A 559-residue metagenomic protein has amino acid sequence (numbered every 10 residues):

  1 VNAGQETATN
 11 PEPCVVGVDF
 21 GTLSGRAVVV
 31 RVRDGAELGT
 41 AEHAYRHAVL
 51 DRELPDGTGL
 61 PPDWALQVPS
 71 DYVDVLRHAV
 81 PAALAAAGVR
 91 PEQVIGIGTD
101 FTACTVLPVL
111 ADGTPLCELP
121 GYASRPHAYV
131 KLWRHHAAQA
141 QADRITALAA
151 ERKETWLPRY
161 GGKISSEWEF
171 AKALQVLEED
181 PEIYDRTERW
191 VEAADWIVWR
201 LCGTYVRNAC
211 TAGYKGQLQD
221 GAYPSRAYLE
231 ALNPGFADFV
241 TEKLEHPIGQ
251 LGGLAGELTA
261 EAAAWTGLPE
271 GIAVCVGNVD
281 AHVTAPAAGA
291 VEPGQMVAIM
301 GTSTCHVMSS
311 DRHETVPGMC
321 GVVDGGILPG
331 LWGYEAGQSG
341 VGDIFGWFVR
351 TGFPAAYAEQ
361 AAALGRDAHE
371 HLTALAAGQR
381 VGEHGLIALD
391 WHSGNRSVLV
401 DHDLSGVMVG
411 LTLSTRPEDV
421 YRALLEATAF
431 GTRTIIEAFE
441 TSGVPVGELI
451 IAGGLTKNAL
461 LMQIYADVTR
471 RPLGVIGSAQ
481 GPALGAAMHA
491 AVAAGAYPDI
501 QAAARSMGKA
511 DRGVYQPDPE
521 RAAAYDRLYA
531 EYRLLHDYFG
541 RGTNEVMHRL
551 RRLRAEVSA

Functional and structural regions predicted by a protein language model:
N2-P11, T259-L268, N278-Q295: Conserved phosphate-binding catalytic cores of ATP/NTP-utilizing and phosphoryl-transfer enzymes
N2-R52, I95-T146, E151, E182 (+7 more regions): Glycine/Thr-rich phosphate-binding loops that ligate phosphate moieties of nucleotide and other phosphorylated ligands
F20-T22, T146, A150-N278, L389-R396 (+2 more regions): Gly/Ser/Thr-rich active-site cleft segment
R26, G39, A85-G88, I95 (+2 more regions): Conserved phosphate-binding loops in N-terminal lobes of ATP-dependent enzymes of the actin/Hsp70/sugar-kinase
E42-V89, L132: N-terminal phosphate-binding loop and adjacent alpha-helix
V73-P81, F170-A173, V279-V283, V341 (+3 more regions): Short, hydrophobic/amphipathic alpha-helical packing segments that form internal helix faces or helix-helix interfaces
L76-I95, D180-I183, Y228, L232-T241 (+2 more regions): Phosphate/pyrophosphate-binding loops at sites that engage ATP/ADP/AMP, CoA/4′-phosphopantetheine, polyphosphate
